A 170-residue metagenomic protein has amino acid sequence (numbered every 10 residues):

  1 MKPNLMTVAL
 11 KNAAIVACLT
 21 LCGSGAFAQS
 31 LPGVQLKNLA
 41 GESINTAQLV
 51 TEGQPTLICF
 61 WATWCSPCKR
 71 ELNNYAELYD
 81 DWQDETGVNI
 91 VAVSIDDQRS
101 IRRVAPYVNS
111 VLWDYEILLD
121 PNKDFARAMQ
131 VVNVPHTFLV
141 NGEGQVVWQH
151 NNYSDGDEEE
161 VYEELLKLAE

Functional and structural regions predicted by a protein language model:
K2-A14: Bacterial N-terminal signal peptides that target proteins for export
A13-L21: Sec-dependent N-terminal signal peptides
S24-A28: Sec/Tat signal peptide C-region and signal peptidase I cleavage site
Q35-P55: A short beta-strand-turn-helix
G53-T56, W61-W64, N133: Short pre-active-site segment immediately N-terminal to redox-active cysteine/selenocysteine motifs in thiol-based
K69-S110, D124-R127: Structural microenvironment flanking redox-active thiols in thiol-disulfide oxidoreductases
Y107-G142: Short, internal strand/loop/helix patches that form the active-site neighborhood or redox-interaction surface
L139-E170: Thiol-/selenol-based redox modules, centered on thioredoxin-like and closely related oxidoreductase domains
